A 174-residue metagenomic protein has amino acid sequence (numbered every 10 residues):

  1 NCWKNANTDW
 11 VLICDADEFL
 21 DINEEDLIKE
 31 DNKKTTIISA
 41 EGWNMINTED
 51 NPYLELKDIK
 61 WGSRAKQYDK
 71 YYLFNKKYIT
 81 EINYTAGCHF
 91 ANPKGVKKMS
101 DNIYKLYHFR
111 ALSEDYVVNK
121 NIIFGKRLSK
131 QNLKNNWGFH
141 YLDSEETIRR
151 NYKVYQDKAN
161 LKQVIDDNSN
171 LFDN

Functional and structural regions predicted by a protein language model:
C2-W3, L12: Short secondary-structure boundary micro-motifs
W3, I22-N174: Catalytic-site signature of metal-activated, phosphate-bearing donor transferases, centered on the GT-A/GT-A-like
T8-D21: Short beta-strand-to-loop acidic/aromatic patch adjacent to the donor-nucleotide binding site
